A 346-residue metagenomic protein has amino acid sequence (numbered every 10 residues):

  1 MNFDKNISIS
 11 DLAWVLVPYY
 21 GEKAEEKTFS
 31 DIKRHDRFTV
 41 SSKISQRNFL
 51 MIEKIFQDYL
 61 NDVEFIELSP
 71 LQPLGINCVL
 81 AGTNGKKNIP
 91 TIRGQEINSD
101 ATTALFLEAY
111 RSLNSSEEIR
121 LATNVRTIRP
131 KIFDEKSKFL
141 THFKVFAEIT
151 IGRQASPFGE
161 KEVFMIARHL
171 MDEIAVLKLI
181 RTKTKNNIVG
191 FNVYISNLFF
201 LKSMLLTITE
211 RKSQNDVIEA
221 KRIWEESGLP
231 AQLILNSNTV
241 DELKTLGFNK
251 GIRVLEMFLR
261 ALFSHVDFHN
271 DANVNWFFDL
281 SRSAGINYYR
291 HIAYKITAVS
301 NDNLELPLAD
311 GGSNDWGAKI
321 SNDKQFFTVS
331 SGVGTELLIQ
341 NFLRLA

Functional and structural regions predicted by a protein language model:
M1-S10, S112-I128, E210-S213: Short charge-dense sequence patches
M1-S45, D62-L68, Q72-C78, G82-A101: Auxiliary tRNA-acceptor-end handling modules of aminoacyl-tRNA synthetases
M1-S8, I180, S196-F200: General structural signal for secondary-structure boundaries
V15, F106-R111, K178, F199-F200 (+1 more regions): Unusually extended, aromatic-enriched hydrophobic runs near protein termini
K43-P73, L80, P90-N186, I218-A346: Positively charged, Gly/Ser-enriched RNA/tRNA-binding surfaces
I188-I208: Short, conserved secondary-structure transition motifs
T207-R222: Short, low-complexity, polybasic intrinsically disordered segments
